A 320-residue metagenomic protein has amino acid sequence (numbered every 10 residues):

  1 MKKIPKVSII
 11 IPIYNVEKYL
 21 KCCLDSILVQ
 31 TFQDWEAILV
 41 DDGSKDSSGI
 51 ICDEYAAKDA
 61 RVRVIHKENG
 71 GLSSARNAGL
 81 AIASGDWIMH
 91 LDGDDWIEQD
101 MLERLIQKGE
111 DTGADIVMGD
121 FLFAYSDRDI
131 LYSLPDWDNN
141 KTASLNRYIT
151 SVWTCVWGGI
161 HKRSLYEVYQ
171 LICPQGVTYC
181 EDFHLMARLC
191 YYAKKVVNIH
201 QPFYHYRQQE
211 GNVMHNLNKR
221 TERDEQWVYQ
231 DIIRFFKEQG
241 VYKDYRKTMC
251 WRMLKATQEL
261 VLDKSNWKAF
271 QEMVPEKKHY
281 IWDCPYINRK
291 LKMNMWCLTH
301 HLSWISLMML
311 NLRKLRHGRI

Functional and structural regions predicted by a protein language model:
M1-Q230, R234-F235: Nucleotide-sugar donor-binding/catalytic module of glycosyltransferases that assemble extracellular/cell-envelope
T221, Y242-R246, N266-F270: Residue-level recognition of alpha-helical structural elements
W227-K247, H279-Y280, C284, K314 (+1 more regions): C-terminal, non-catalytic tails of nucleotide-sugar-dependent glycosyltransferases
F236-Q239, L260-S265: Secondary-structure edge/capping motif, primarily at the C-terminal ends of alpha-helices and the immediately following
Q239-M249, K290-T299: Structural motif
T248-E259: Amphipathic alpha-helical repeat scaffolds of TPR domains
K264-I320: Membrane-interface aromatic/basic loop that binds lipid-linked glycans or pyrophosphate carriers, typified by
